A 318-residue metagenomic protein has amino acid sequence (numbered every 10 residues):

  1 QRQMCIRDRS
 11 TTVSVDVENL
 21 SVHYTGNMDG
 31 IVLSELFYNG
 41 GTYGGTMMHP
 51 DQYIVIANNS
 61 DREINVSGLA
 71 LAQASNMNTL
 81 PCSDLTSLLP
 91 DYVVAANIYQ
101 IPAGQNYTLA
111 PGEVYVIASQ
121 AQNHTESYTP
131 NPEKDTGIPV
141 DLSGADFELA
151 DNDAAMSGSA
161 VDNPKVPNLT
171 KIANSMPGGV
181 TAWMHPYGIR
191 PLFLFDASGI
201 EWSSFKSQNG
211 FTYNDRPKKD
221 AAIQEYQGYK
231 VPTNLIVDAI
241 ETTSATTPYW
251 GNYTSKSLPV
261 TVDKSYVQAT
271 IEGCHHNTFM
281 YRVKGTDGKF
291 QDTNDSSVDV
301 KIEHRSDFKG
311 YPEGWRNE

Functional and structural regions predicted by a protein language model:
R2-I6: Short, small-residue-biased leader/transition segments that mark boundaries at the very start of proteins
R9-R62, L69-A110, Y115-E318: Intrinsically disordered, low-complexity linkers and terminal tails enriched in Ser/Thr/Pro/Gly with interspersed basic
